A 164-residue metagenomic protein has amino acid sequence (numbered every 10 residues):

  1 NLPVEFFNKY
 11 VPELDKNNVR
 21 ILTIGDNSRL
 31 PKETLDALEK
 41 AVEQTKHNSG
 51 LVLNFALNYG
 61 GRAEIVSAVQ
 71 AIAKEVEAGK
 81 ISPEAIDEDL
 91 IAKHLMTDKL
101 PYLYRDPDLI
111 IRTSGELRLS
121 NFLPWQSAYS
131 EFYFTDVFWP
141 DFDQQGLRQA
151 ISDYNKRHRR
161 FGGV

Functional and structural regions predicted by a protein language model:
N1-V164: Flexible, compositionally biased loop and terminal segments
